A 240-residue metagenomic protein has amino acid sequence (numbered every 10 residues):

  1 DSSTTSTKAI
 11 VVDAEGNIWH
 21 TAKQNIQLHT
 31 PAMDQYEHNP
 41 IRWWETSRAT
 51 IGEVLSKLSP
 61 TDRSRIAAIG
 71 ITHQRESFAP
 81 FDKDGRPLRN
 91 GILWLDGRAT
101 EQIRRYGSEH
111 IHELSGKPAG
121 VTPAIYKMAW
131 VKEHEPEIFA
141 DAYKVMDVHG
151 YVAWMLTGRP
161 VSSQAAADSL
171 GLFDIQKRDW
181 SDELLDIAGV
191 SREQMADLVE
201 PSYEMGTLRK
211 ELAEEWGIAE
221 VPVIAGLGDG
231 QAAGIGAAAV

Functional and structural regions predicted by a protein language model:
S2-R89, E113, D141, A196-D197 (+1 more regions): N-terminal glycine/serine-rich phosphate-binding loop of ATP-dependent small-molecule kinases, especially carbohydrate
S2-T4, E15, F81, H112-G230: Gly/Ser/Thr-rich active-site cleft segment
T30-D34, A99-R105, L172-D174, L208: Short, charged, surface-exposed secondary-structure boundary motifs
H73-E76, I125, G230-G234: Short glycine/serine/threonine-rich phosphate/pyrophosphate-binding segments that cradle anionic phosphate groups
D96: Carbohydrate-associated surface elements
G236-V240: Alpha-helix C-terminal capping segments
